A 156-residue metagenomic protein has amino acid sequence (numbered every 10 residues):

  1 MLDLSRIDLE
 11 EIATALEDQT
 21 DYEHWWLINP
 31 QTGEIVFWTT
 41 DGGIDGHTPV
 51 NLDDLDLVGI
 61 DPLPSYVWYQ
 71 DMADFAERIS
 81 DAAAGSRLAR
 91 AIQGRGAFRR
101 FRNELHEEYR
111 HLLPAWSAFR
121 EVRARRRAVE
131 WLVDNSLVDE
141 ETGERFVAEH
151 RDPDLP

Functional and structural regions predicted by a protein language model:
M1-L52, V58: Extended, charge-biased low-complexity segments that typically form long amphipathic alpha-helices/coiled-coils
D18-Q19, D61, Y109, A124: Intrinsically disordered, low-complexity regions enriched in Ser/Pro/Gly/Gln/His and often acidic
D21-Y22, E34, P64, L112 (+1 more regions): Acidic, low-complexity intrinsically disordered regions
V36-F37, Q70, H150-L155: Short, solvent-exposed polar/charged micro-motifs at secondary-structure junctions
T48-D81: Acidic, aromatic-enriched beta-alpha/helix-loop junctions
W68-V133: Amphipathic protein-protein interaction modules
W116-P156: Acidic, proline/glycine-rich low-complexity IDRs
